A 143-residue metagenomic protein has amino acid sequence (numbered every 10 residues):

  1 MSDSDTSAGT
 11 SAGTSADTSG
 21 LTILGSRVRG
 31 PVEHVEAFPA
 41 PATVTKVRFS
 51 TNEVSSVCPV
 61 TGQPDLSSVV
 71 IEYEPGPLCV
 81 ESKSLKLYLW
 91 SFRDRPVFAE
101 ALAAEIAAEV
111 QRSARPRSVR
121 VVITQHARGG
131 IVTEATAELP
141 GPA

Functional and structural regions predicted by a protein language model:
S2-A8, G13-A143: N-terminal intrinsically disordered, cationic/polar leader segments that include organellar targeting peptides
